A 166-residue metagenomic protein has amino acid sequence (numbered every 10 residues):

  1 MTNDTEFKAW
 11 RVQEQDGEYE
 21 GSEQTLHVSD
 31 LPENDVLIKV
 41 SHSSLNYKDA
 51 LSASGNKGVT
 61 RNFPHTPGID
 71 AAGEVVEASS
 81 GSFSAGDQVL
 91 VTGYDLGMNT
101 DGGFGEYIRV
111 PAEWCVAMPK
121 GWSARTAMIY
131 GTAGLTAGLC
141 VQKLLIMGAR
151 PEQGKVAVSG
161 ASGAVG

Functional and structural regions predicted by a protein language model:
M1-K8: Eukaryotic N-terminal low-complexity, Ser/Thr- and Lys/Arg-rich leader segments that predominantly function as
E14-Q15, V76-G81, A112-E113, K120-G121: Short loop segments at secondary-structure junctions
G17-Q24, N56-K57, G138-C140: Short gly/ser/thr-rich secondary-structure transition/capping motifs
G21-E23, A72-E74, Q88, Y107-R109 (+1 more regions): Conserved hydrophobic/aromatic beta-strand scaffold that supports enzyme active sites
H27-L45, N56-L96, G102: Glycine-rich beta-strand-centered segment in the early N-terminal region that forms part of a ligand/cofactor-binding
K48-A53: Cytochrome P450 core scaffold surrounding the K-helix E-X-X-R motif and the conserved "meander" helix-loop region
T92-G160: NAD(P)H dinucleotide-binding glycine-rich loop of Rossmann-like/cofactor-binding domains, especially the beta1-alpha1
S162, G166: N-terminal Rossmann NAD(P)H-binding glycine-rich loop of SDR-like oxidoreductase domains
